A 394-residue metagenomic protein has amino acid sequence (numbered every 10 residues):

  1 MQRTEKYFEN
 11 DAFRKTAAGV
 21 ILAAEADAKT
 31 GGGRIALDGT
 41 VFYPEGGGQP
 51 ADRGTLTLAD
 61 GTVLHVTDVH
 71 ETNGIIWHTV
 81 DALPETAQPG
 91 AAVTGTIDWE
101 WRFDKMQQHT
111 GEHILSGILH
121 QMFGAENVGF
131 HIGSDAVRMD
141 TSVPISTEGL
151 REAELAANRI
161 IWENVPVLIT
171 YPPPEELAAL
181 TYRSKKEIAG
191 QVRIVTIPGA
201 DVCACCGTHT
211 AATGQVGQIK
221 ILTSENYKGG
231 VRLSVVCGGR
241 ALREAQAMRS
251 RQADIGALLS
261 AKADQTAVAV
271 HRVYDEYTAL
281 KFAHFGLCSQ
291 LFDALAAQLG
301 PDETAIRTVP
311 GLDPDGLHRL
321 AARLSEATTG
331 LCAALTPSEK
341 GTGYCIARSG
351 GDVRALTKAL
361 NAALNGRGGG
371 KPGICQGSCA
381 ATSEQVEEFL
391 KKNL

Functional and structural regions predicted by a protein language model:
M1-L394: A glycine- and charged-residue-rich anion-binding loop/surface
